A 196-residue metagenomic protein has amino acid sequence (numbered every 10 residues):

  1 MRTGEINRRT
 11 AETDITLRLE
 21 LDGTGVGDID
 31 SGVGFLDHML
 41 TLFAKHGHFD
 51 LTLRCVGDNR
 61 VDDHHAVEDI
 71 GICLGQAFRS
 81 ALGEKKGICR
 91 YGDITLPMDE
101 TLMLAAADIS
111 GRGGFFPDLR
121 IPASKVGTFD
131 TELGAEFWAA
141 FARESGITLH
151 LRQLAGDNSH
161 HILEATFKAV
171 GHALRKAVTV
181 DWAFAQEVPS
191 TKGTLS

Functional and structural regions predicted by a protein language model:
M1-S196: Structural preference for solvent-exposed beta-strand-turn elements and adjacent flexible terminal/loop segments within
